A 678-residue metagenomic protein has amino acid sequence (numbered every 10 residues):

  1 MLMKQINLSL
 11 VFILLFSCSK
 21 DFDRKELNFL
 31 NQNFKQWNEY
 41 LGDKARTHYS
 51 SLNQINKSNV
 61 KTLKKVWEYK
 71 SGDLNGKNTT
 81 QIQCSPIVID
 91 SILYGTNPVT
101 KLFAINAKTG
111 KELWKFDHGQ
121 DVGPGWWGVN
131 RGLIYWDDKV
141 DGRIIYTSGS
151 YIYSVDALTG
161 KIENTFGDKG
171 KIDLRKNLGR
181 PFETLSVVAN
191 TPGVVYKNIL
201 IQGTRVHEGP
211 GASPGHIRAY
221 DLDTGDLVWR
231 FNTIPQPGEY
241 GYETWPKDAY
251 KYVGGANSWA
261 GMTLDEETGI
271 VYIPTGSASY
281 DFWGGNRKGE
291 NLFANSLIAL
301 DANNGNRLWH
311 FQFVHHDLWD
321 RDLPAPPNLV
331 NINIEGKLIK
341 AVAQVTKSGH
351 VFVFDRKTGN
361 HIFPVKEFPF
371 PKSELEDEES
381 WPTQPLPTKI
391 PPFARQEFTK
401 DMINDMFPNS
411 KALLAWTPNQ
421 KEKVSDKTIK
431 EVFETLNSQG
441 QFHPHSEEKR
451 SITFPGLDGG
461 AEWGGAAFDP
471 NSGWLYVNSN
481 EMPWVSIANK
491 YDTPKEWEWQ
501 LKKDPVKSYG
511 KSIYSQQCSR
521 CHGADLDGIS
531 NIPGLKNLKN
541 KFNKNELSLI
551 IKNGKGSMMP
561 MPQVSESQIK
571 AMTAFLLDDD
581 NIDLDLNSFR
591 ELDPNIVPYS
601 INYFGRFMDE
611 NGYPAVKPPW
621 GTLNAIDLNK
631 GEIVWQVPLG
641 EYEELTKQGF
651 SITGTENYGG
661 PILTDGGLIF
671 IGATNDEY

Functional and structural regions predicted by a protein language model:
L14-S17: C-terminal motif of bacterial Sec signal peptides marking the signal peptidase cleavage site
R24-V66, T233-Y240, A412-E447, S588-S600 (+2 more regions): Blade/loop signatures of beta-propeller domains
W37-L41, T79-V99, G125-I152, L185-G209 (+8 more regions): Repeat-blade elements of multi-bladed beta-propeller folds
D43, A394, I403, F407-A415 (+6 more regions): Periplasmic c-type cytochrome electron-transfer domains
N59-G72, L102-G123, V140, I152-T184 (+9 more regions): Extracytoplasmic/lumenal domain signature
C84-V99, D458-S486, W497-H522, L592-Y678: C-terminal substrate/ligand-recognition segments
V188, L501-S508, S512-S515, R520 (+3 more regions): Extracytoplasmic electron-transfer domains, predominantly the class I c-type cytochrome c fold
V188-D221, L318-I403, D458-A467, Q563-A571: Repeat-solenoid scaffold signature
